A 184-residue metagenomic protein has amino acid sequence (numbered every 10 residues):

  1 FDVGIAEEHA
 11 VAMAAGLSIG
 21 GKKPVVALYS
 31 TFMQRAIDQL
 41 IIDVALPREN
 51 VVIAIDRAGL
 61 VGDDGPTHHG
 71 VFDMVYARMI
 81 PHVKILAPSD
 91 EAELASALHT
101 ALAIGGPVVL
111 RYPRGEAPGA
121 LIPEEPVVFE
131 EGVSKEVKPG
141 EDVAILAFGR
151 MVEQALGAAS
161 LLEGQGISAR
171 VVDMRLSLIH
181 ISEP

Functional and structural regions predicted by a protein language model:
F1: Active-site regions of enzymes building and remodeling cell-envelope glycoconjugates
G4-I5, V172-L178: Short beta->alpha junction loops
I5-P139, V143-A144, E153, A169: Conserved thiamine diphosphate
L146-E163: Glycine-rich phosphate/diphosphate-binding loop of Rossmann-like nucleotide-binding domains
G166: Short glycine-rich hinge loops at helix-strand junctions in the catalytic core of two-component histidine kinases
I179-P184: Residue-level detector of conserved catalytic or cofactor/ligand-binding positions in enzyme active sites
